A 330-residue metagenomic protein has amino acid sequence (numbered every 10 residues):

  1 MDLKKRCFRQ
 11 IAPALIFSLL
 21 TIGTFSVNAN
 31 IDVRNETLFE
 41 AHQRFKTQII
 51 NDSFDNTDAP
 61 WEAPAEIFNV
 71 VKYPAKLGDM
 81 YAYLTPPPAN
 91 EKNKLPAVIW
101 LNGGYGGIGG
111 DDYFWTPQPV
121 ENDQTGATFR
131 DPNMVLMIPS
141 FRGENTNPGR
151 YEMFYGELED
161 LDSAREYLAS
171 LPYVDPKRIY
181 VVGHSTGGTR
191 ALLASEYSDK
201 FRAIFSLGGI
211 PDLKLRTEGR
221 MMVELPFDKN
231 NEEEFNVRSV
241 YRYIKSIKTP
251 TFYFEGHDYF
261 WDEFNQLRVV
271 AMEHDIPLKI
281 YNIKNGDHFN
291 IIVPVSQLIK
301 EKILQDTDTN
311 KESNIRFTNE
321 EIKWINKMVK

Functional and structural regions predicted by a protein language model:
K46-E91: N-terminal cap/lid segment of alpha/beta-hydrolase-fold proteins
E91-L95, W100-G149, K214: Short substrate-entry loop that stabilizes the transition state in hydrolases
G110-T116, G209-Y243, T249: Mobile cap/lid helix-loop segments that gate and shape the active-site cleft of serine hydrolases
E152-P172: Alpha/beta-hydrolase active-site loop
Y173-S185: Alpha/beta-hydrolase fold nucleophile elbow
G188-D199: Short glycine-enriched nucleophile-adjacent loop and the immediately C-terminal alpha-helix near the catalytic center
I247, F252-E255: Short beta-strand/loop motif that positions the catalytic acidic residue of the alpha/beta-hydrolase fold
Y259, P277-K330: C-terminal catalytic histidine-bearing segment of alpha/beta-hydrolase fold enzymes
